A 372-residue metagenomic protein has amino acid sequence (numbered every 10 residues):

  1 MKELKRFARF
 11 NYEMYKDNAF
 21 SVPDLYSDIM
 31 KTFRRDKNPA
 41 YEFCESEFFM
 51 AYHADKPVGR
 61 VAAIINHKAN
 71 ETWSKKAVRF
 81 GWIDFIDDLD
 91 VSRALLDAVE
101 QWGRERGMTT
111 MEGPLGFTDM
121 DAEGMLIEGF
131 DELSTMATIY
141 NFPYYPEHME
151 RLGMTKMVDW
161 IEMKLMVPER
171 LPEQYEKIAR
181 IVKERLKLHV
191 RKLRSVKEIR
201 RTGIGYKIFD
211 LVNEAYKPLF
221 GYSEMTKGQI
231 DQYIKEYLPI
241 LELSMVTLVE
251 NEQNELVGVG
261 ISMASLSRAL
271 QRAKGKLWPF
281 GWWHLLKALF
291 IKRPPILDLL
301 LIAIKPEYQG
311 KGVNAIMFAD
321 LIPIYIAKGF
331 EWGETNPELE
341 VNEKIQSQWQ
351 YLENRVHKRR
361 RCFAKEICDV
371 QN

Functional and structural regions predicted by a protein language model:
N11-A54, G59-E71, K192-I304: A conserved beta-strand-loop-helix scaffold within acyl/acetyltransferase catalytic domains
H67, F117-D121, E169, L266-R268 (+1 more regions): Feature marks short, surface-exposed loop/turn motifs that line or immediately flank catalytic pockets and channel
E71-G153, A273-Y351: Acyl-donor binding region in acyl/amide transferases
I139-G221: Acyltransferase donor/substrate-recognition loop-hinge adjacent to the catalytic core
L165-P168, A364-V370: Short beta-strand-to-coil "C-cap" segments at the C-terminal boundary of structured domains/repeats, marking
